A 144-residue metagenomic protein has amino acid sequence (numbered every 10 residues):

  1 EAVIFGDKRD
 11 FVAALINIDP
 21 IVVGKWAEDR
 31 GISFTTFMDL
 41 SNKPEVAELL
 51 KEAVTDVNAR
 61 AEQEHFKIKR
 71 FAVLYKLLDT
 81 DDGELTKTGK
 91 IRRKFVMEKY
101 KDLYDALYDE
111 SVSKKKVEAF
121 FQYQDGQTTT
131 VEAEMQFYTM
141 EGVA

Functional and structural regions predicted by a protein language model:
E1-A144: AMP-binding adenylation
